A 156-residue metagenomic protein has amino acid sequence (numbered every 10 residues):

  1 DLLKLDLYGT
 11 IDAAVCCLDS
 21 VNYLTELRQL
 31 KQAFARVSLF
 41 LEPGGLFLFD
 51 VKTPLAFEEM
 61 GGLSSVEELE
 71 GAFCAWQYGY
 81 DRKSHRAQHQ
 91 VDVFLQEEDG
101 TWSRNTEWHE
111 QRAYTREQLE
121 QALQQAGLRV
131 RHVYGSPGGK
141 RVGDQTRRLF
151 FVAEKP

Functional and structural regions predicted by a protein language model:
D1-K4, P54-L55, S136-G138: Conserved beta-strand edge residues that scaffold enzyme active sites
L3-A13: A short acidic, Gly/Pro-enriched loop at the edge of an enzyme's catalytic core that lines a small-molecule cofactor
T10-I11, E59-L63, Q145: Short aromatic-enriched loop/helix-cap "lid" or pocket-rim segments at secondary-structure transitions that line
I11-Q29: A short SAM/SAH-binding and catalytic strip from SAM-dependent methyltransferases
A14-V15, S64-E68, L149-F150: Short, hinge-like loop/turn segments at secondary-structure boundaries
L30-L46: A short glycine-rich, Lys/Arg-flanked "PGG" loop and its adjoining helix->strand segment in the class I
L48-A122: SAM-dependent methyltransferase
E110-P156: C-terminal lobe and adjacent flexible extensions of AdoMet/dcAdoMet transferase-like proteins
